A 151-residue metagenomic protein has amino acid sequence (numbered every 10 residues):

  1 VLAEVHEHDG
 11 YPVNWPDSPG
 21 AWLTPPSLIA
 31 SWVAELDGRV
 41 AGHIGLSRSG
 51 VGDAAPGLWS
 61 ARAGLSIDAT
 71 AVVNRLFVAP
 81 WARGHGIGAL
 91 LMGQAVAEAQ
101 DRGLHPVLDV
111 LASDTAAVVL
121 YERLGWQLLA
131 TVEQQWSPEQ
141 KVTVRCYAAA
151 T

Functional and structural regions predicted by a protein language model:
V1-E4, R123: Residues within well-ordered alpha-helical secondary structure of globular protein domains
A3-W81, M92-Q94, E98, A150-T151: Acetyl-CoA-dependent GNAT
A30-V33, V107, R145: Hydrophobic beta-strand residues of extracellular immunoglobulin-like
V51, A112, Q134: Residue-level "edge-of-site" marker
A79-W81, H85, A112-S113: Active-site acidic-Proline motif in GNAT/NAT acetyltransferases
A89, D101, S113-A130, P138-Q140: Conserved active-site alpha-helix within GNAT-family acetyltransferase domains
A99-L111: Conserved GNAT acetyl-CoA-binding A-motif
